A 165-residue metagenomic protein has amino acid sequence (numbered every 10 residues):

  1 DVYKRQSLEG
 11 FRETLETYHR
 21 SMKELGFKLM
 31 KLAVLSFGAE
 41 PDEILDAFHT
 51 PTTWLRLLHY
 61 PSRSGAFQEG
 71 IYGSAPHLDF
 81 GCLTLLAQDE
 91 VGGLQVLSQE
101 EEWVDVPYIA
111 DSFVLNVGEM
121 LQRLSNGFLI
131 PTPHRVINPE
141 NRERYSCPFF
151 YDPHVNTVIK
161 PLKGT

Functional and structural regions predicted by a protein language model:
V2-Y3: Short, small-residue-biased leader/transition segments that mark boundaries at the very start of proteins
L8: Extended, loop-rich substrate-binding clefts of extracytoplasmic carbohydrate-active enzymes
R12-R20, S74, E102: Active-site rim elements
R20-Q95: Conserved double-stranded beta-helix
E43-I44, T53, L58-H59, I71 (+1 more regions): Catalytic core of Fe(II)/2-oxoglutarate
